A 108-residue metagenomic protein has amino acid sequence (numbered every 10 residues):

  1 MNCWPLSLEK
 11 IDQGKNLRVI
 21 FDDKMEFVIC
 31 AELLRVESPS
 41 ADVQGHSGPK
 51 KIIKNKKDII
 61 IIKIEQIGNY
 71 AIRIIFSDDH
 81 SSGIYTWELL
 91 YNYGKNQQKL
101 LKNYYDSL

Functional and structural regions predicted by a protein language model:
M1-L108: Motif-centric detector for short Cys/His coordination patterns
